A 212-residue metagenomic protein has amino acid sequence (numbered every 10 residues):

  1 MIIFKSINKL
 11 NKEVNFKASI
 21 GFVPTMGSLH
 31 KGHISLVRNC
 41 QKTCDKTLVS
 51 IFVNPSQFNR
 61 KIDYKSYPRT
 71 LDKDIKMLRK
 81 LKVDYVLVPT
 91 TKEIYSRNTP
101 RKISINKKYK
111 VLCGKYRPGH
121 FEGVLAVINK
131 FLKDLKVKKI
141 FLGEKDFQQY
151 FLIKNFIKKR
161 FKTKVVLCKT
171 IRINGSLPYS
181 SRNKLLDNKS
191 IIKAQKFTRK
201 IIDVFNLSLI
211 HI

Functional and structural regions predicted by a protein language model:
M1-I20: Positively charged, low-complexity intrinsically disordered leader regions
V23-Q41, Q149: Di-metal (Zn2+ and/or Mg2+/Mn2+) metal-binding site signature of metallo-dependent hydrolases with the MBL/beta-CASP
H30, L78, L142, S176 (+1 more regions): Residue-level signal for inorganic ion chemistry
Q41, D45-I62: ATP-dependent adenylation/pyrophosphate-handling site
P55-K61, V111-G114, P178: A short acidic, helix-capping loop that chelates divalent metal ions and anchors anionic groups
K65-P68, D74-Y85, P89-I140: Divalent-metal (Mg2+/Mn2+/Ca2+)-assisted nucleotide/phosphate chemistry catalytic cores
R172-K200: Conserved phosphate-binding loops in nucleotide/dinucleotide-binding enzymes
I210-I212: Conserved small/polar residues in nucleotide/adenosyl-binding loops
